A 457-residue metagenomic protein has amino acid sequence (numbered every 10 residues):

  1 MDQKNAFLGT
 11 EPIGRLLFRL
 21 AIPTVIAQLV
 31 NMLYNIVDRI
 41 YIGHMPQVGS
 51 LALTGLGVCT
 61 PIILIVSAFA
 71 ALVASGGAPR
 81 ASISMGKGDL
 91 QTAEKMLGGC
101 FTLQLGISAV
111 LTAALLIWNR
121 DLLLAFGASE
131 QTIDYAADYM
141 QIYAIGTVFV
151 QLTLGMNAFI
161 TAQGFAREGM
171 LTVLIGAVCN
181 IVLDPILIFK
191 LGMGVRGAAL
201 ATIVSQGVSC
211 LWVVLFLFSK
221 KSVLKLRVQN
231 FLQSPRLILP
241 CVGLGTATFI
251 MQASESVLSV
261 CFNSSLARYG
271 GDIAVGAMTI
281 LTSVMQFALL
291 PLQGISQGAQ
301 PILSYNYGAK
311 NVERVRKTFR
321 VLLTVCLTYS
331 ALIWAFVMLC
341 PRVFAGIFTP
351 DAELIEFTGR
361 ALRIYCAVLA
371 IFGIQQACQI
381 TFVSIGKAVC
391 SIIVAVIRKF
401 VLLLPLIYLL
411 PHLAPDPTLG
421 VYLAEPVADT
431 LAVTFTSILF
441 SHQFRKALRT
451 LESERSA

Functional and structural regions predicted by a protein language model:
M1-T24, A81-V148, K190-T246, L303-V368 (+1 more regions): Short alpha-helical transmembrane segments in multi-pass integral membrane proteins
V25-P79, Y143-V150, L239-N306, C326-W334 (+3 more regions): Transmembrane helix-bundle signature of multi-pass secondary active exporters and lipid flippases
N31, N35, R39, G43 (+9 more regions): Juxtamembrane/transmembrane-helix interface segments of polytopic membrane transporters
L33-I36, H44, S50, S84-K87 (+6 more regions): Helix-loop interface residues and adjacent transmembrane-helix termini in multi-pass membrane transporters, primarily
I36-I40, A113, D121, G155-F159 (+8 more regions): Alpha-helical transmembrane segments of multipass membrane proteins
L53-A113, V150-G169, A277-A335, L339-P341 (+1 more regions): Small-residue-rich hydrophobic transmembrane alpha-helices
A74, Y143-T161, T172-A177, A198-L211 (+4 more regions): Short runs within selected transmembrane alpha-helices of multi-pass transporters and secretion channels
S129, F165-A166, G194, G271 (+2 more regions): Short loop-to-helix capping motifs
